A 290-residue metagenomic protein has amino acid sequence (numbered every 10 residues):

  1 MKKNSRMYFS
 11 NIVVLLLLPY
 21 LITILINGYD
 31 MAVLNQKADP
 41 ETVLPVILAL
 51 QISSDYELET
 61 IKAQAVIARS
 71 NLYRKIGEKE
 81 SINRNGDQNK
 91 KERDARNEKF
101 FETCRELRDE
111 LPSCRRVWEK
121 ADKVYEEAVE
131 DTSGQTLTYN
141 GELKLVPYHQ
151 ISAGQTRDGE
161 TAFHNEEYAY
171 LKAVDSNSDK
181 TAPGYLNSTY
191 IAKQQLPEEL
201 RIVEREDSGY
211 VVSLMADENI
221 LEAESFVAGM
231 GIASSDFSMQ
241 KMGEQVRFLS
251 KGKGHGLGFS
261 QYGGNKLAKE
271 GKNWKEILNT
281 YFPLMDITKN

Functional and structural regions predicted by a protein language model:
M1-N290: Conserved, single-site charged/polar hotspot
